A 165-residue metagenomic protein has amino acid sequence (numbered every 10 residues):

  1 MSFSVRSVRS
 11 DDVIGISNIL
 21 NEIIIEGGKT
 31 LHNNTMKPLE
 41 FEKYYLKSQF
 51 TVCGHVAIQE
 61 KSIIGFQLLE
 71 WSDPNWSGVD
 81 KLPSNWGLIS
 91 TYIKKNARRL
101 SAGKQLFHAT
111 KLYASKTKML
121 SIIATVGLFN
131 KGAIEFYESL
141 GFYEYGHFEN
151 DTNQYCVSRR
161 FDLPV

Functional and structural regions predicted by a protein language model:
F3-I16: A short beta-loop-alpha structural element at the N-terminal edge of CoA-dependent acyl/N-acetyltransferase catalytic
V8, T91-I93, V126: Hydrophobic adenine-recognition pocket in adenosine-nucleotide-binding enzymes
G15, L88, G132: Amphipathic alpha-helical recognition patches that constitute DNA-binding helices
S17, N21-Y44: Conserved GNAT-fold acetyl-CoA-binding loop/helix
T35-N96, F107, D162-L163: Acetyl-CoA-dependent GNAT
W71-P74, I123-G127, E138-S158: Conserved catalytic-core motifs of GNAT/GCN5-like acyltransferases
R99-L112, E135-S139: Conserved acetyl-CoA-binding loop-helix of GNAT-fold acetyltransferases
A114-V126: Conserved GNAT acetyl-CoA-binding A-motif
